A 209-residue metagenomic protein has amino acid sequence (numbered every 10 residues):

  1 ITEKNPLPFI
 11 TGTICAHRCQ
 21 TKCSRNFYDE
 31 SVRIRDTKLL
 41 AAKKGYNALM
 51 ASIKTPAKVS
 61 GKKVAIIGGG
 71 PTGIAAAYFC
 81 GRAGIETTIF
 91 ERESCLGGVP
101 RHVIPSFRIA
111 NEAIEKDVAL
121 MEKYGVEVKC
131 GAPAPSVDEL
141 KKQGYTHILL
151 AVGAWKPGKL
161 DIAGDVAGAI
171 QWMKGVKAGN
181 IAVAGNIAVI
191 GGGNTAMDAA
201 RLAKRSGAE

Functional and structural regions predicted by a protein language model:
I1-L7, R35-K54, V59: Short microdomains enriched in Cys/His and/or Lys/Arg
I1-N5, G12, A16-R18, T37 (+1 more regions): N-terminal Rossmann-like dinucleotide/flavin-binding domain of flavoprotein oxidoreductases that bind FAD/FMN
R18-K44: Iron-sulfur (Fe-S) cluster-binding segments and ferredoxin-like electron-carrier domains, especially [2Fe-2S]
Q20-Y28, A48-T88: Long, charge-rich boundary regions
G45-V64, I170-G185: A short, basic/flexible loop-to-alpha-helix module at the beginning of a structural domain
K58, K63-I67, F79, E115-A163: Feature captures the FAD/FMN-dependent oxidoreductase FAD-binding
I67-F90, K129-D138, W155-L160, Q171-E209: Rossmann-like dinucleotide/flavin-binding elements
I85-R101: Glycine-rich FAD pyrophosphate-binding loop
